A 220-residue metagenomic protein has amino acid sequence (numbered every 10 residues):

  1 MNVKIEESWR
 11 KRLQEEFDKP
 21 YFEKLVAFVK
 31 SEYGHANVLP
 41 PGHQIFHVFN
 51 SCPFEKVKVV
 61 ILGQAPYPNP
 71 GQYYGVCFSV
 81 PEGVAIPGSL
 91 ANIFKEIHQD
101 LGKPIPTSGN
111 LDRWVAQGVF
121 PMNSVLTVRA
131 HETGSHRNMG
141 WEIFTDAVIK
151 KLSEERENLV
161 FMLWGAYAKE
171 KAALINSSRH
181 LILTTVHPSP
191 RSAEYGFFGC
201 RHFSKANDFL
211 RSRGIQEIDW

Functional and structural regions predicted by a protein language model:
M1-L13: Generic N-terminal amphipathic, Lys/Arg-enriched alpha-helix
V3, E15-L163, Y167-E170, I175-N176 (+4 more regions): A polyanion-binding, active-site-adjacent surface
G199: Short, conserved glycine- and acidic-residue-centered signature motifs in active-site or ligand-binding loops
